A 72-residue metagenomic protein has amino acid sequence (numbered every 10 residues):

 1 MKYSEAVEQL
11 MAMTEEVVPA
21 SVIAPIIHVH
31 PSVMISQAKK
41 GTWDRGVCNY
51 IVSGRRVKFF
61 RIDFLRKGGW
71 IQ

Functional and structural regions predicted by a protein language model:
K2, R55-Q72: A short, Lys/Arg-enriched interface patch at domain edges and termini
K2-Y3, M13, W43-D44: Generic signal for short, ordered secondary-structure residues within or immediately flanking folded domains
E5-Q37: Polyanion-binding surface elements
I26-K58: Major-groove DNA-recognition helix of helix-turn-helix-type DNA-binding domains
